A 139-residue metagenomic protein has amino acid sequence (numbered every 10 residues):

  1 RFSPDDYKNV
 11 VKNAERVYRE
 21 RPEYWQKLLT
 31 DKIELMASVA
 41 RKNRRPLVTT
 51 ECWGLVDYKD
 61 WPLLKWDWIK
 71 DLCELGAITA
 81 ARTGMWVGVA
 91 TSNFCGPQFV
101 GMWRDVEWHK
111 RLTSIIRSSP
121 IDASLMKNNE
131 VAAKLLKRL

Functional and structural regions predicted by a protein language model:
R1-D57: Glycoside hydrolase catalytic-domain groove-lining segments
K59-L139: Aromatic-rich peripheral "rim/lid" segments of glycoside hydrolase catalytic domains that contact and position glycan
